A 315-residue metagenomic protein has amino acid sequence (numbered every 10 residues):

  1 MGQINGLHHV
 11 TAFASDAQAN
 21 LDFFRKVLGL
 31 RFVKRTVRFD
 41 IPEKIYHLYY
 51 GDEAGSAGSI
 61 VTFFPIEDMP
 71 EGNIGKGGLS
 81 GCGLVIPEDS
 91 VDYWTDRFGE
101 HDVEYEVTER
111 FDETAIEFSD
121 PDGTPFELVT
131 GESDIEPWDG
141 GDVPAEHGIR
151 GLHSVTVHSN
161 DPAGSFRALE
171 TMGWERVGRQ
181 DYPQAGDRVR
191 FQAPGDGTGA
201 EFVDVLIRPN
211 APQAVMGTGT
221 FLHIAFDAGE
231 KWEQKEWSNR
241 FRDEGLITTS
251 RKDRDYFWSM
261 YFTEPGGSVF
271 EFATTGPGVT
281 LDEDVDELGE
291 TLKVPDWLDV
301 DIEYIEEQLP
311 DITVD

Functional and structural regions predicted by a protein language model:
M1-A19, L79-I86, S133-F166, G219-I224 (+1 more regions): N-terminal beta-strand motif that seeds the catalytic metal site of vicinal oxygen chelate
G6-A14, Y46, D68-R97, T114-S119 (+3 more regions): Vicinal oxygen chelate
A12-A57, E100, E106-T108, D112-D120 (+2 more regions): Core segments of cupin and vicinal oxygen chelate
R25-K26, F64, R97-F98, E170-M172 (+1 more regions): Short amphipathic alpha-helices in soluble, non-transmembrane regions that often serve as interface/regulatory elements
K34-R38, Y50-C82: Conserved donor-binding loop and adjoining core beta-sheet/short helix segment in diverse acyl/aminoacyl transferases
T36, T95-G148, Q180-D204, E244-D315: Vicinal oxygen chelate
F64-M69, W138-G141, L206-A211: Short amphipathic beta-strand starts and helix->beta connectors
E146-K235, R242-T248, E264: Surface-exposed interaction/gating patches
